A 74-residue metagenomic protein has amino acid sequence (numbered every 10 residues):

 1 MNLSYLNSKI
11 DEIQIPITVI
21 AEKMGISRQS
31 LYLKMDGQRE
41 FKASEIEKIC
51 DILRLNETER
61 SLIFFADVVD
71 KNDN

Functional and structural regions predicted by a protein language model:
M1-P16, K23: A short, Lys/Arg-rich alpha-helix, primarily the initiator
S8, I13, D51, E59-N74: Short, charged recognition helix plus adjacent turn of helix-turn-helix-like nucleic-acid-binding domains
I10, M35, E45: DNA major-groove recognition helix of helix-turn-helix
I17, R28, I46: Helix-turn-helix DNA-binding elements, focusing on the entry/boundary residues of the two helices that contact DNA
I20-A21, I49: Short alpha-helical "recognition helix" segments of helix-turn-helix
I26-E40: Recognition helix of helix-turn-helix/homeodomain-like DNA-binding domains that insert into the DNA major groove
Q38-C50: Short, basic-rich loop-to-helix N-cap that marks the start of a DNA-contacting helix
